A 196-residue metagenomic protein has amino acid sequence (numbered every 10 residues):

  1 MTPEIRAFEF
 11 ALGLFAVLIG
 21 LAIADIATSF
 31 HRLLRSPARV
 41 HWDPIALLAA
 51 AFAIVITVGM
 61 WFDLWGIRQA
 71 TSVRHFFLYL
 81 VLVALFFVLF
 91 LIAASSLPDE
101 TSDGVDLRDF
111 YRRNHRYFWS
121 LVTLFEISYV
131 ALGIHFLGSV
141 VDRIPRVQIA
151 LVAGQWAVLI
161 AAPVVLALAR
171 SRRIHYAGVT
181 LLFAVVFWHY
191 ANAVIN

Functional and structural regions predicted by a protein language model:
M1-A22: Hydrophobic transmembrane alpha-helical segments in integral membrane proteins
L12-A16, R74-F87, R146-L159: Alpha-helical transmembrane segments of polytopic membrane proteins
R32-I45, Q69-V73, S102-R112, L166-A177: Membrane-interface helix-boundary motifs at transmembrane edges
W42-I67: A generic, lipid-embedded transmembrane alpha helix
L48, H175-F187: Central hydrophobic cores of alpha-helical transmembrane segments in multi-pass integral membrane proteins
V83-A153: Membrane-proximal helix-loop-helix units in multi-pass membrane proteins
G138, F187-N196: Juxtamembrane boundary at the C-terminal end of a transmembrane helix
W156-V165, F183-V185: Hydrophobic, membrane-inserted alpha-helices
